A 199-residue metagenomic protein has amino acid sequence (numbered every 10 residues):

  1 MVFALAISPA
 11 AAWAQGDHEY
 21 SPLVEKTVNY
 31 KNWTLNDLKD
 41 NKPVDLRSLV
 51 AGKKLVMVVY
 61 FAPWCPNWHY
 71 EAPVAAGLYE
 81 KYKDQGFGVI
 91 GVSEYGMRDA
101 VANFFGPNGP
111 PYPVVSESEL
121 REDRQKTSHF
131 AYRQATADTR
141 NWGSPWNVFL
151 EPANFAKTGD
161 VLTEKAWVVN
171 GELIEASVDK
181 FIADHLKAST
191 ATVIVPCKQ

Functional and structural regions predicted by a protein language model:
M1-D37, A188-A191, V195-Q199: N-terminal targeting signals for export/organelle localization
N32-V56: A short beta-strand-turn-helix
A51, Y70, G77-D84, G106-P110 (+1 more regions): Sec-exported extracytoplasmic/periplasmic mature domains
K54, W68-E71, E94, R98 (+3 more regions): Solvent-exposed, acidic/flexible segments
M57-V58, V89, N147: Hydrophobic beta-strand anchors of alpha/beta hydrolase catalytic cores
Y60-G77: Conserved redox-active cysteine motifs that mediate thiol-disulfide chemistry, especially di-cysteine Cys-X(1-2)-Cys
E80-T127: Conserved segment of the thioredoxin-like fold in thiol-based oxidoreductases
N108-P110, E119-F181: Thiol/disulfide oxidoreductase modules built on the thioredoxin-like
